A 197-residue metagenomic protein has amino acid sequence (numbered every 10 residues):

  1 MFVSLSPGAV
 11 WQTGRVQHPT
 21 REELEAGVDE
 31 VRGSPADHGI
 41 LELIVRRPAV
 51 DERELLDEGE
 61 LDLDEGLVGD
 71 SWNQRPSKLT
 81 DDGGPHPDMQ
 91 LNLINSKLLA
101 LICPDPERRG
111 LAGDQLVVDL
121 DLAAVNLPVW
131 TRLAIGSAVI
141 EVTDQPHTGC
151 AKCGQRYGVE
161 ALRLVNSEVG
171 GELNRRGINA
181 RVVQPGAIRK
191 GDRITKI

Functional and structural regions predicted by a protein language model:
F2-I197: Metal-cofactor-dependent catalytic cores
